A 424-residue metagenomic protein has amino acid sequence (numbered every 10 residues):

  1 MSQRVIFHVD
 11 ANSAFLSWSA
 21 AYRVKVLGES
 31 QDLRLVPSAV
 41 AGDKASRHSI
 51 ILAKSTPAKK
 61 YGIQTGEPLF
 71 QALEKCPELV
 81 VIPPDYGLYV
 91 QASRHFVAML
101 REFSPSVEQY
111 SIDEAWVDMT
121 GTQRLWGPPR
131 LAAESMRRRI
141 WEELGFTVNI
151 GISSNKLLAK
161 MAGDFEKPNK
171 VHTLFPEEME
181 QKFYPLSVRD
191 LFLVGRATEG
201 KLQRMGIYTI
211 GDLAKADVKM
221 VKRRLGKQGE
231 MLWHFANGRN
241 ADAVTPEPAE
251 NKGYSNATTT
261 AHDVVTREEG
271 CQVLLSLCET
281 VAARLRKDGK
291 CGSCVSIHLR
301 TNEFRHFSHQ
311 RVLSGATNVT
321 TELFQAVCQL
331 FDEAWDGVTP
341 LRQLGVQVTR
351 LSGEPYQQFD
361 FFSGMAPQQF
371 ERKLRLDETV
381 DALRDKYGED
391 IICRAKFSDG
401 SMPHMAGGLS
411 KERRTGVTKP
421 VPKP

Functional and structural regions predicted by a protein language model:
M1-H234, A283, P367-P424: Gly/Gly-Pro- and Ser/Thr-rich, intrinsically disordered tail segments characteristic of DNA damage-repair and tolerance
H8, D190, T198-L341, G353: DNA-contacting surface of Y-family translesion DNA polymerases
N12-A14, K44-R47, N302-R305, L351-E354: Short, charged/polar surface micro-motifs in flexible loops or helix N-caps
V36, V148, N169, S293-V295 (+2 more regions): Change "...and in nucleic-acid phosphodiester-cleaving endonucleases..." to "...and in nucleic-acid processing enzymes
K44, S154-K156, G238-D242, Q347-T349: Short glycine-enriched loops at secondary-structure junctions
Y110-E114, S153-K156, K290-C294, T339-Q343: Short Gly/Ser/Thr- and Asp/Glu-enriched loop/turn motifs at secondary-structure junctions
A115-G121, S308-R311, F359-G364: Short, hydrophobic beta-strand segments
C328-K386: C-terminal hydrophobic structural anchor segments that stabilize assembly/packing rather than catalytic chemistry
